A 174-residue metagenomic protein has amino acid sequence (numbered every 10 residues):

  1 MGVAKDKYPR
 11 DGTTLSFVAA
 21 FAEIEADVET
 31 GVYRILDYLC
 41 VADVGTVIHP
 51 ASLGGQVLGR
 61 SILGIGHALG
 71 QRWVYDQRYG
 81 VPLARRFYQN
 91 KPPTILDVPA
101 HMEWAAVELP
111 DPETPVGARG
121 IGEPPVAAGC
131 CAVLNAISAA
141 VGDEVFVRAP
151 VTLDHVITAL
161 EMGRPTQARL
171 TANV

Functional and structural regions predicted by a protein language model:
M1-V174: C-terminal catalytic domains of large/alpha subunits in multi-subunit enzymes
